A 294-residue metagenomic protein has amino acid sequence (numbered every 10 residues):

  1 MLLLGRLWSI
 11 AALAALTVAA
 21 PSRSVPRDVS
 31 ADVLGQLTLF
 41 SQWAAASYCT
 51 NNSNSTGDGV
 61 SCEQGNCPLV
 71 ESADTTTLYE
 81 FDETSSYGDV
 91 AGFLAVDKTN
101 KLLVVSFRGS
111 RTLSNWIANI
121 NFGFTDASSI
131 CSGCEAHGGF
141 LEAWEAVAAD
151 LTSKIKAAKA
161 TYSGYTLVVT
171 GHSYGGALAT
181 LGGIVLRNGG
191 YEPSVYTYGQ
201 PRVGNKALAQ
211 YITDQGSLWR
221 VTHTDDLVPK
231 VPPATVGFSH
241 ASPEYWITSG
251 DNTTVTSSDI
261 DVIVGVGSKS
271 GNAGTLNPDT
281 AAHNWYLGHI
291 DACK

Functional and structural regions predicted by a protein language model:
M1-S24: Fungal secretory targeting signals
V18-T170, Y174-K294: Non-catalytic, mobile gating and regulatory segments of ester bond hydrolases
